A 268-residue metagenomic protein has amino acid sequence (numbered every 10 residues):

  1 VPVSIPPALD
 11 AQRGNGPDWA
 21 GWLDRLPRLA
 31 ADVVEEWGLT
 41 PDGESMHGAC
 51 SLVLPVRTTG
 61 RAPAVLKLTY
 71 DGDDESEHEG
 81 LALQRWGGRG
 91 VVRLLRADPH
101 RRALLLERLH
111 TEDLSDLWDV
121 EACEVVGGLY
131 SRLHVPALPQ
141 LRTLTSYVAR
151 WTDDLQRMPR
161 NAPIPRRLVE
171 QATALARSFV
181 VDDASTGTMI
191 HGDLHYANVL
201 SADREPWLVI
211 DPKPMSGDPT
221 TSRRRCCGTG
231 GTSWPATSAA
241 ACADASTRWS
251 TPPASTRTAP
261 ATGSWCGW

Functional and structural regions predicted by a protein language model:
V1-S4, A8, E112-E170, G187 (+1 more regions): A cross-family kinase active-site recognition segment
V1-V91, A202-P206: Conserved NTP-binding catalytic cores of kinases and kinase-like/nucleotidyltransferase enzymes across multiple kinase
W22-D32, L138-G192, A202-D203, T251: An alpha-helical support segment within catalytic cores of ATP-dependent transferases
P27, G60-L105, H110-L133: A conserved alpha-helical element in kinase catalytic cores
M46, C50-T58, V65-L66, L94 (+1 more regions): Active-site acidic catalytic loop and adjacent metal/ATP-binding pocket of ATP-dependent phosphoryl transfer enzymes
S201-T247, T251-A254: Active-site Asp-x-Gly
